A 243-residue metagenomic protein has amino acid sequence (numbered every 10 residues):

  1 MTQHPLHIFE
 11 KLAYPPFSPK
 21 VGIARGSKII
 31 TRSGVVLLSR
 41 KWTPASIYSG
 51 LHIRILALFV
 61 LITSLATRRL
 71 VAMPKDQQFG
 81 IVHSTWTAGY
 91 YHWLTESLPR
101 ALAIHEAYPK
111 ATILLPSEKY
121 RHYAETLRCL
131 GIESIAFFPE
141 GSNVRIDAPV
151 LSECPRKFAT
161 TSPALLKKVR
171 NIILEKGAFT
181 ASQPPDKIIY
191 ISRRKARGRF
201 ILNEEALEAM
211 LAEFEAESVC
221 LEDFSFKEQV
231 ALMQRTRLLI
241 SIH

Functional and structural regions predicted by a protein language model:
M1-H243: The feature primarily captures lumenal catalytic ectodomains of type II secretory-pathway glycosyltransferases
